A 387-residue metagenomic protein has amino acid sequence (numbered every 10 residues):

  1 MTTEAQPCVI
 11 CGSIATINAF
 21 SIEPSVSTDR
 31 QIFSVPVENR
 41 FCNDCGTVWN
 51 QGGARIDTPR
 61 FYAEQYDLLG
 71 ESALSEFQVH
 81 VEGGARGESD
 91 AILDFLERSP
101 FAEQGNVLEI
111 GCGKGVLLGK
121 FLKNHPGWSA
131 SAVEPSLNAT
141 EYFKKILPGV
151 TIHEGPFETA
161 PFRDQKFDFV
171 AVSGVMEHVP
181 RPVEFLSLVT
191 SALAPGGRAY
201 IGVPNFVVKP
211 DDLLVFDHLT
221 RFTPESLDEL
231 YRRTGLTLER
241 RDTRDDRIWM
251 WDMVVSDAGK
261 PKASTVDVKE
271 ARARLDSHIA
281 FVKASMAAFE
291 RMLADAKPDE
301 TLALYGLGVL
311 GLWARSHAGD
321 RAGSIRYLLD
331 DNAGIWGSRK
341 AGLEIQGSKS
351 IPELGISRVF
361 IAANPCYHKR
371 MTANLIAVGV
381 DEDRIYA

Functional and structural regions predicted by a protein language model:
T2-Q165, F169, S173, M250 (+2 more regions): Conserved N-terminal segment of class I S-adenosyl-L-methionine
A5, D90-R233, V254, L312-W313 (+5 more regions): Conserved SAM-binding loop
I14, G105, W128, V150 (+7 more regions): A structural micro-motif
I17-E23, L236-R247: Conserved S-adenosyl-L-methionine
R55, R247, Y367-H368: Alpha-helix N-cap/loop-to-helix initiation residues
S131, H153, E239, Q346 (+1 more regions): General small-molecule cofactor/ligand-binding pocket signal
D252-A387: Hydrophobic, well-ordered beta-alpha structural blocks that scaffold small-molecule cofactor pockets
